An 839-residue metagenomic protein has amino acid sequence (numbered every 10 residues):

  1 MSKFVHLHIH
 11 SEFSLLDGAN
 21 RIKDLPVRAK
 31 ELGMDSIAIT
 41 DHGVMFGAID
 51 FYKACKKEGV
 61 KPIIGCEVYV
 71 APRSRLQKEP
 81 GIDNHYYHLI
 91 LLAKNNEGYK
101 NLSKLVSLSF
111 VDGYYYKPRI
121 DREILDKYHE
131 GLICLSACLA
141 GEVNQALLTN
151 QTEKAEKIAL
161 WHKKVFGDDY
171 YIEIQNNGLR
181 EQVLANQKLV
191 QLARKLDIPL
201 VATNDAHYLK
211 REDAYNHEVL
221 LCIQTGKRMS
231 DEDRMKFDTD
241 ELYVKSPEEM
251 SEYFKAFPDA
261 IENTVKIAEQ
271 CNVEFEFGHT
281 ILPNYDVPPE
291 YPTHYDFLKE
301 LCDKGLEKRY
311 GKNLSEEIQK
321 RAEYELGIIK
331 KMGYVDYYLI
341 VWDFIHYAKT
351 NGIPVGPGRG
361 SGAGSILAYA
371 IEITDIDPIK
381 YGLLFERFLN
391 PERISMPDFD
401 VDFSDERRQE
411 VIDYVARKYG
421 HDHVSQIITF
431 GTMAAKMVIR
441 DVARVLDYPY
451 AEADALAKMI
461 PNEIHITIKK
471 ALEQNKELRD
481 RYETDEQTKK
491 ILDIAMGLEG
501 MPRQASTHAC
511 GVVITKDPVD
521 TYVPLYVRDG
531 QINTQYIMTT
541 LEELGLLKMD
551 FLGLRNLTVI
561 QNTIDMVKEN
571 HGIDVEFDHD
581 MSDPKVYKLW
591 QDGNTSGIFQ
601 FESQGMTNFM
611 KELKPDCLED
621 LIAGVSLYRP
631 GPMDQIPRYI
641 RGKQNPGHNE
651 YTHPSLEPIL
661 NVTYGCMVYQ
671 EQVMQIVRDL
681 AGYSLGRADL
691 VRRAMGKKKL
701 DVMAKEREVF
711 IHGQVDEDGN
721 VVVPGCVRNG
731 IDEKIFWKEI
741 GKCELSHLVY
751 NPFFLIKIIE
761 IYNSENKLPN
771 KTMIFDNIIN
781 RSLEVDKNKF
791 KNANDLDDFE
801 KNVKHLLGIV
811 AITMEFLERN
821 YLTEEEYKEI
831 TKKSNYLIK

Functional and structural regions predicted by a protein language model:
M1-V722, C726-K738: Alpha-helical scaffold/interaction cores of sigma-54-like transcription cofactors and many family A DNA polymerases
V721-G725, G730-K839: Extended hydrophobic
